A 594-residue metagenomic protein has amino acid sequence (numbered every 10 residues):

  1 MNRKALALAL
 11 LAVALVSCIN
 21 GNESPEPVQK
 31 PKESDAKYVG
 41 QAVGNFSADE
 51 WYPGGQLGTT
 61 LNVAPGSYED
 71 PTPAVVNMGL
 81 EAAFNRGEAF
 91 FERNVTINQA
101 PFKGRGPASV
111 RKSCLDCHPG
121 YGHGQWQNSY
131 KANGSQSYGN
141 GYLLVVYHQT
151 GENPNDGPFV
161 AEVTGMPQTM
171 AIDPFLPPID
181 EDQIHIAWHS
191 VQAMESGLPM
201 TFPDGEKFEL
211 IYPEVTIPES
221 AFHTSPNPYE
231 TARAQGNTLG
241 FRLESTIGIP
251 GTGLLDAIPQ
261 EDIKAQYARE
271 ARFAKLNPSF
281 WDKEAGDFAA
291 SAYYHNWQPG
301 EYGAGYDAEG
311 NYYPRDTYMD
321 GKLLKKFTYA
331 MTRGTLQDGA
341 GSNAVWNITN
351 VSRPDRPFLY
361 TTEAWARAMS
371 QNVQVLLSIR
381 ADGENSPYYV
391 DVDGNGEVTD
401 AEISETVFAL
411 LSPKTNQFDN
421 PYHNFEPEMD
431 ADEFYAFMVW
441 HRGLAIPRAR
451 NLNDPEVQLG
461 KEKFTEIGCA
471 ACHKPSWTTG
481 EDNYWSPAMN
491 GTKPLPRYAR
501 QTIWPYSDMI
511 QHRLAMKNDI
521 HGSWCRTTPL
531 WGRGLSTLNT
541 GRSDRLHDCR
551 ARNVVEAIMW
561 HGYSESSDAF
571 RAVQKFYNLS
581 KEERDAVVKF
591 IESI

Functional and structural regions predicted by a protein language model:
A5, A9-L10, L15-D49, V160: Bacterial Sec-dependent N-terminal signal peptides
K30-W51, Q56-A82, F91-R93: N-terminal, Lys/Arg-enriched amphipathic/low-complexity engagement segments that precede the first folded domain
L61-V63, E69-F84, E92-E433: Extracytoplasmic redox metalloprotein regions
P65-R105, A436-T465, T479, Y484 (+1 more regions): Electrostatic cytochrome c docking/interface patches
I97-Q99, D116-N128, I446-R448, I467-C472 (+2 more regions): Secretory-pathway/luminal and periplasmic proteins that interact with or process carbohydrate-rich
R105-R111, L115, Q125-Q149, G248-T252 (+2 more regions): Gly/Gly-Pro-rich "capping" loops immediately C-terminal to redox-active cysteine motifs in periplasmic/lumenal
S109-Y121, I249, F437, G460 (+4 more regions): The canonical Cys-X-X-Cys-His
A366-I446, N451, E456-K463, R526-I594: Extracellular low-complexity, Gly/Ser/Thr-rich intrinsically disordered linkers and protease-sensitive activation/hinge
